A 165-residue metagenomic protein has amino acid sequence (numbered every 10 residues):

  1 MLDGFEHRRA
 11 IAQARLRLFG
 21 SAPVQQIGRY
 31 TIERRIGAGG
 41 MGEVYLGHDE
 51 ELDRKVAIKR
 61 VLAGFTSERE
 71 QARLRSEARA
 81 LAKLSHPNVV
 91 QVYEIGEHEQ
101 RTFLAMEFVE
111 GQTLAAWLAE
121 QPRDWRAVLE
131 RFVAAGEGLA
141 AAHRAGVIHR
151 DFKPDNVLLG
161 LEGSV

Functional and structural regions predicted by a protein language model:
M1-E6: Intrinsically disordered, low-complexity regulatory segments that flank or precede the catalytic domain of eukaryotic
R15-V165: Conserved ATP-binding/catalytic core of the eukaryotic-like protein kinase fold, especially serine/threonine kinases
